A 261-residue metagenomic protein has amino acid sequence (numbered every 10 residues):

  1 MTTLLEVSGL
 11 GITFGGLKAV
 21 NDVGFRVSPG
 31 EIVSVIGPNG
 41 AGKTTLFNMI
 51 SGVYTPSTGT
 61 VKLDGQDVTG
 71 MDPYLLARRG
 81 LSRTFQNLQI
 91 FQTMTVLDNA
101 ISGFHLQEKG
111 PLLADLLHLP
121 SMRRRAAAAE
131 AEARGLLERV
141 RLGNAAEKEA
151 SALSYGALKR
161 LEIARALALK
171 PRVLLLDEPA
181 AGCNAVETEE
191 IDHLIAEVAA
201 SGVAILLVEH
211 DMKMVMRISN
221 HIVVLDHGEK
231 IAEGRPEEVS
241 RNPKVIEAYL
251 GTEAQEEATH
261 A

Functional and structural regions predicted by a protein language model:
T2-A261: Glycine-rich phosphate-binding loops of nucleotide-dependent enzymes
